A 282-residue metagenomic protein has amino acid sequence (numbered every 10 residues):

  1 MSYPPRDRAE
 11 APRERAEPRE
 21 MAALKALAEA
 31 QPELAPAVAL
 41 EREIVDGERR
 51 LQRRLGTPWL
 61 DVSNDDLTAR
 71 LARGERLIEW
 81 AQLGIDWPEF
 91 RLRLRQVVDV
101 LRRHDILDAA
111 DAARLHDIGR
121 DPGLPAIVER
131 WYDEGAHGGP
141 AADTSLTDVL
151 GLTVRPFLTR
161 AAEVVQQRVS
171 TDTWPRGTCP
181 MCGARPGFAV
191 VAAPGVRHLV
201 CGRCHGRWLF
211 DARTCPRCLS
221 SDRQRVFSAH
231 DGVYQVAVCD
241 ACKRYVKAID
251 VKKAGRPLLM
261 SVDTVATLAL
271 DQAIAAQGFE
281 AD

Functional and structural regions predicted by a protein language model:
M1-S2: Long C-terminal interaction/binding lobes of large macromolecular proteins
A11-Q166: N-terminal alpha-helical interaction blocks
P156, R160-I274: Cys/His-clustered metal-coordination modules, chiefly Zn-binding fingers
G278-A281: Extended, helix-rich structural scaffolds rather than catalytic motifs
